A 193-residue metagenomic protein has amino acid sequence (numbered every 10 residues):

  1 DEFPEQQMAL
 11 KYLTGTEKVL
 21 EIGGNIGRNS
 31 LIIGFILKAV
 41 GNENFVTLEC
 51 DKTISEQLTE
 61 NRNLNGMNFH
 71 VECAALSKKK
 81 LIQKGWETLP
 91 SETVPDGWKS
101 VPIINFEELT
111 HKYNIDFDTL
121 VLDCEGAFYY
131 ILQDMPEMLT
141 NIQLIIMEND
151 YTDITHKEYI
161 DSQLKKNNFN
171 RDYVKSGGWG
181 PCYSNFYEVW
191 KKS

Functional and structural regions predicted by a protein language model:
D1-S193: Phosphate/nucleotide-binding beta-alpha loop and adjacent structural elements of enzyme active sites
